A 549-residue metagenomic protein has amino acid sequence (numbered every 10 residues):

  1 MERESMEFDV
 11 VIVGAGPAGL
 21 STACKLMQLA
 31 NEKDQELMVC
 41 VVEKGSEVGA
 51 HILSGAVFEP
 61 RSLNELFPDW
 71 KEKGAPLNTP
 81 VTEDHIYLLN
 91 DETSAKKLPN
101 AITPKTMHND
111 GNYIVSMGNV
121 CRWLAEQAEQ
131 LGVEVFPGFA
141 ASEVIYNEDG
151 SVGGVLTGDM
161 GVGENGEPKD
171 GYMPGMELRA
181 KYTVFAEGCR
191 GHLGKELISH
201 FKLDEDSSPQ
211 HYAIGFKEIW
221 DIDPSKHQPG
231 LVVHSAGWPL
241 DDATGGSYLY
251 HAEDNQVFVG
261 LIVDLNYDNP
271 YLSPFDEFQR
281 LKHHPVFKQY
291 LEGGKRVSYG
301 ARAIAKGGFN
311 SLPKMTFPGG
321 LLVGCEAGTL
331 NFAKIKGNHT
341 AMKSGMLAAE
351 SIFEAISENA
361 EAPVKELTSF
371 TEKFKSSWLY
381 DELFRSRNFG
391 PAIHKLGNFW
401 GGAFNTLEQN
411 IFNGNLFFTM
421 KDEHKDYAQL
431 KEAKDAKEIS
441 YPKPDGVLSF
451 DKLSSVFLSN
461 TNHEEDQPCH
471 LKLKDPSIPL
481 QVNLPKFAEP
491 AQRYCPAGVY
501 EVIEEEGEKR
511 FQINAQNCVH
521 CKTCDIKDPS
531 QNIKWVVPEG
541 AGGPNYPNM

Functional and structural regions predicted by a protein language model:
V10-C40: N-terminal Rossmann-like FAD-binding beta1-loop-alpha1 element of flavoenzymes
E36, K44-T93: N-terminal FAD cofactor-binding segment of flavoenzymes
F67-D84, G138, D204-Y212, P363: A short alpha-helix-loop-beta-strand transition element characteristic of N-terminal alpha/beta dinucleotide-binding
G118, R122, Q127-Q289, L347: Predominantly flavin-linked oxidoreductase catalytic cores and closely associated redox partners
A301-F332, S455-D466, P479-Y494, E501: FAD-binding beta-loop-beta segment adjacent to the flavin cofactor pocket
G328-K334, E350-N398, Q512-N514, P544: Active-site-proximal substrate-binding core of FAD-dependent oxidoreductases
I393-V447: C-terminal auxiliary extensions adjacent to catalytic cores
P485-Q516, K522-N545: Iron-sulfur cluster-binding cysteine motifs and their immediate structural context in ferredoxin-like electron-transfer
